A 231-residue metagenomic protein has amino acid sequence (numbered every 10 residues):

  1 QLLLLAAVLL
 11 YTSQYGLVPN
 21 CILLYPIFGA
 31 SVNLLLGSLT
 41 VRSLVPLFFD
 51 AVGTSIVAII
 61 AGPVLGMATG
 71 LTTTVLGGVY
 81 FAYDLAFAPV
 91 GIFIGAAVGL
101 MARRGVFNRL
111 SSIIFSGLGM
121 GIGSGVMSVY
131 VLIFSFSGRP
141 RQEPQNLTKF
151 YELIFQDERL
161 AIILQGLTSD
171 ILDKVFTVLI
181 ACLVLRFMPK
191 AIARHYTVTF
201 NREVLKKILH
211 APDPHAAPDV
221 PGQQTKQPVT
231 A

Functional and structural regions predicted by a protein language model:
Q1-L2, G37-F48, D84-A86, V106-H215: Membrane-embedded alpha-helical hairpins and interfacial helices in multi-pass inner-membrane proteins
Q1-V57, V64, A68: Hydrophobic transmembrane alpha-helices
V8-G16, I60, L100-G105, V184-I192: Structural signal for the C-terminal ends of transmembrane alpha-helices and the immediately following loop
V18, I22, P63-A68, T72 (+2 more regions): Membrane-helix interface segments
G29-L34, T74, G91, G95 (+2 more regions): Residue-level recognition of pore/gate-forming positions within transmembrane alpha-helices of multi-pass
D50-T54, V90-G95, T177: Hydrophobic core segments of transmembrane alpha-helices in multi-pass, intramembrane catalytic enzymes
T73-N108: Alpha-helical transmembrane segments and their immediate interhelical/interface regions in integral membrane proteins
D219-A231: Long, low-complexity, intrinsically disordered segments
